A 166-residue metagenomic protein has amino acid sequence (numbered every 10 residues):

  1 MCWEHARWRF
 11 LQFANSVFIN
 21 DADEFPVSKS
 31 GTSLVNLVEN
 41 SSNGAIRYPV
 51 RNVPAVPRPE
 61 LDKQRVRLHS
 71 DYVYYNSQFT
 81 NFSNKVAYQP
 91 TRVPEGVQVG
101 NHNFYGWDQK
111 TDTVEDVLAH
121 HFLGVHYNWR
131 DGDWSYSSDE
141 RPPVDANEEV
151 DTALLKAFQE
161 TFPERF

Functional and structural regions predicted by a protein language model:
M1-V17, V27: Active-site-proximal specificity loops/subdomain of glycosyltransferases
E4, S28-F166: Catalytic-site signature of metal-activated, phosphate-bearing donor transferases, centered on the GT-A/GT-A-like
A22-P26: Acidic metal-phosphate-binding loop of nucleotide-sugar-dependent transferases
